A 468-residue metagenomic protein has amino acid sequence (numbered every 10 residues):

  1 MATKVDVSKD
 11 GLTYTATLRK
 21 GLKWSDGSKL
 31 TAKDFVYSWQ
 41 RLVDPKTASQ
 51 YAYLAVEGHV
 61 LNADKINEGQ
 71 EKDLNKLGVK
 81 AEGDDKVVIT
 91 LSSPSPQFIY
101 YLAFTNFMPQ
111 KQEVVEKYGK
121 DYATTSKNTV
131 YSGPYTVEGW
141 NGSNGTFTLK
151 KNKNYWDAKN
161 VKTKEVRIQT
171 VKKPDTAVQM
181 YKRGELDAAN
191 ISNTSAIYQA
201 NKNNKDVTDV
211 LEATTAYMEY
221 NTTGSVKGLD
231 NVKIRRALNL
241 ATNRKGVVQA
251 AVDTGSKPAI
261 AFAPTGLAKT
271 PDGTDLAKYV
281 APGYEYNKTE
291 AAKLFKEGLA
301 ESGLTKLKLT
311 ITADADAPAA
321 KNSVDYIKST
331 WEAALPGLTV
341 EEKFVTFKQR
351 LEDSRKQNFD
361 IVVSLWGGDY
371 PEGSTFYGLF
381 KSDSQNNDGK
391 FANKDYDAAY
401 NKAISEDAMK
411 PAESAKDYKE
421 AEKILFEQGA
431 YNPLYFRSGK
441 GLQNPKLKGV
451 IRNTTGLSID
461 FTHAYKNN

Functional and structural regions predicted by a protein language model:
T17, D34-V36, R41, Q50-E113: Surface-exposed binding/hinge segments that line and control ligand-binding clefts or catalytic entry sites
T31-S38, D84-T90, P134, T163-E165 (+4 more regions): Alpha-helical secondary-structure segments
L91-N160, E165: Gly/Pro-rich hinge or "lid" segments in bacterial periplasmic/extracellular proteins
T129, K153-Q199: Ligand-site clamp/hinge motif
G142-N144, K288, A292-G368, G439: Ligand/substrate-recognition segments at binding pockets and active sites
P258-E297, P318-K321: Structural transition elements
G337-R350, Y377-N444, N468: Extracytoplasmic/peripheral linker and loop segments enriched in polar/acidic and small residues with frequent Thr/Pro
G441-N468: Long beta-strand-rich cores associated with HINT superfamily self-processing modules
